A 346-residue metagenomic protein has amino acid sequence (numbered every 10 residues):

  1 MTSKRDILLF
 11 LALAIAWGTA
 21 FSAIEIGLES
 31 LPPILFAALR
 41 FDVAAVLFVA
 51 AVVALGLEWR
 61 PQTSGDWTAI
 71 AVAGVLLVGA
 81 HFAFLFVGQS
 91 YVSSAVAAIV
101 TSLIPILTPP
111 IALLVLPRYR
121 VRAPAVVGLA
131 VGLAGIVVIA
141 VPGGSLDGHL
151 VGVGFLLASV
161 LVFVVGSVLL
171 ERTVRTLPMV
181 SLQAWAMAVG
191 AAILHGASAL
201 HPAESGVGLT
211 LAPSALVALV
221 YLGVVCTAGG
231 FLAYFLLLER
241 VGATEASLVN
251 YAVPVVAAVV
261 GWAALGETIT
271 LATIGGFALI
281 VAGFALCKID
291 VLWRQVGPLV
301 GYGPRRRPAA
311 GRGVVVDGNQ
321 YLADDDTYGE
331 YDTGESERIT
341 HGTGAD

Functional and structural regions predicted by a protein language model:
M1-A12, A45-V72, S90, R118-V126 (+6 more regions): Membrane-interface interhelical linkers
A16, A20, V49-T101, L107 (+3 more regions): Specific transmembrane alpha-helical segments of multi-pass solute transporters/efflux pumps, especially DMT/EamA
G27, F36, R40, G88 (+5 more regions): Hydrophobic/aromatic residues within transmembrane alpha-helices of multi-pass small-molecule transporters
S30-A80, P105-L107, I111, V162-G166 (+3 more regions): Transmembrane alpha-helices of multi-pass small-molecule transport proteins
L31-V46, V87-I106, H149-F163, A212-T227 (+2 more regions): Structural signature of hydrophobic alpha-helical transmembrane segments
L39, A97-L103, V168-A192, G223-A263: Helix-helix packing/entry segments at the starts of transmembrane helices
P105-A130, V255-I274: C-terminal transmembrane-helix exit sites in multi-pass transporters
V121-P142, V260, A272-V291: Hydrophobic transmembrane alpha-helices of multi-pass small-molecule transport proteins
